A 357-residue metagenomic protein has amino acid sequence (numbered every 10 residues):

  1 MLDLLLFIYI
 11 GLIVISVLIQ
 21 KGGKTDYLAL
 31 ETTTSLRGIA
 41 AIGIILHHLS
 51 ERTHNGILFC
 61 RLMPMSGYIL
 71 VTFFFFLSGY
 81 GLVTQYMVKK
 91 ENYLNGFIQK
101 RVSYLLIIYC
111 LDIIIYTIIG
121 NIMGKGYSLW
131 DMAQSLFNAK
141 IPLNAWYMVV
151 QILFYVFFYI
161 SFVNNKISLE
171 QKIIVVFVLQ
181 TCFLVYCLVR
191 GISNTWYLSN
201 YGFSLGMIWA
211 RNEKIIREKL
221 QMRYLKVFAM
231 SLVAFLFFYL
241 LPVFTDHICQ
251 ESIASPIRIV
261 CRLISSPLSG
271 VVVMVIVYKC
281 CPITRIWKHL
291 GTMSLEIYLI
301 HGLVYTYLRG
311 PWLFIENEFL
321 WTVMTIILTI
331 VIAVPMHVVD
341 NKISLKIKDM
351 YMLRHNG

Functional and structural regions predicted by a protein language model:
M1-C182, C281-I283, M293, F314-G357: Membrane-cytosol interface segments of multi-pass membrane proteins, especially ER/Golgi lipid-handling enzymes
D3-L6, L188-V189, Y197-E296, L303-P311 (+1 more regions): Alpha-helical transmembrane segments and terminal signal-anchor/GPI-anchor hydrophobic tails, characterized by long
L28-E31, N194, R262: Generic alpha-helical structural element
T32, L36, V102, N144-V149 (+3 more regions): Long, hydrophobic alpha-helical transmembrane bundles and adjoining juxtamembrane helices/loops of multi-pass integral
I42-S50, I113-I114, I118, A133 (+3 more regions): Aromatic-anchored segments of alpha-helical transmembrane domains
F73-F74, N92, N144, V185-G191 (+2 more regions): Juxtamembrane membrane-interface segments at transmembrane alpha-helix termini
F158, S168-E213: Extended, non-catalytic scaffold segments that flank or surround catalytic motifs
